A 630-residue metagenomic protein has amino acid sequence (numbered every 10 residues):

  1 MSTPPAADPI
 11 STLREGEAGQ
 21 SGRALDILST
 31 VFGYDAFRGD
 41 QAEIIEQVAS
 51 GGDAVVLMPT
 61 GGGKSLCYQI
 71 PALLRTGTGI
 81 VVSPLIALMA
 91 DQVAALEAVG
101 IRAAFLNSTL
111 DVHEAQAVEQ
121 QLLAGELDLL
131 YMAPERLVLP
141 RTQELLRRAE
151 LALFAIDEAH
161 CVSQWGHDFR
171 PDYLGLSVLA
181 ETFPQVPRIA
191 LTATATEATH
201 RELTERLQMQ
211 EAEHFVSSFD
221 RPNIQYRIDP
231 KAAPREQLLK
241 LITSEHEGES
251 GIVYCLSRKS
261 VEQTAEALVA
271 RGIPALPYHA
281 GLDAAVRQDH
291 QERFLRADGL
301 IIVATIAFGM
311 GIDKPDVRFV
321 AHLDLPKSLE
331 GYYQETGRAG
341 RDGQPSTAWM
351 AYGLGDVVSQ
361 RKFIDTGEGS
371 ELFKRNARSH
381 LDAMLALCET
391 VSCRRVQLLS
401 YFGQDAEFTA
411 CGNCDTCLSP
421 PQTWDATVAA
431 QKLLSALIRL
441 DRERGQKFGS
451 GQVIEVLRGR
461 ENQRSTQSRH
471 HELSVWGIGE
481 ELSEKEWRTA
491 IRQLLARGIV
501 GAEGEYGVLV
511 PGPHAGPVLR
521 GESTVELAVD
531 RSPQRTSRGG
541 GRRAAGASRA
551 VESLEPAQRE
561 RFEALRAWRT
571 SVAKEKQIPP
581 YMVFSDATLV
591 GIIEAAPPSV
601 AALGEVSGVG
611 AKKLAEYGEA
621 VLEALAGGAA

Functional and structural regions predicted by a protein language model:
M1-L25, R378, E407-A630: Accessory DNA-binding and partner-docking regions appended to nucleic-acid-acting proteins, especially the terminal
S2-T3, L13-V31, D35-G39, E43-V55 (+6 more regions): Helicase motor core with emphasis on the C-terminal RecA-like subdomain
E43, Q237, A383, K432-S435 (+1 more regions): Pre-recognition alpha-helix immediately N-terminal to the DNA-recognition helix within helix-turn-helix or winged-helix
V48, I242, F294, C388 (+2 more regions): Short helix-to-turn junction characteristic of helix-turn-helix DNA-binding domains, especially the helix
L385, V396-A406: Short, intrinsically disordered, charge-biased short linear motifs at domain edges
